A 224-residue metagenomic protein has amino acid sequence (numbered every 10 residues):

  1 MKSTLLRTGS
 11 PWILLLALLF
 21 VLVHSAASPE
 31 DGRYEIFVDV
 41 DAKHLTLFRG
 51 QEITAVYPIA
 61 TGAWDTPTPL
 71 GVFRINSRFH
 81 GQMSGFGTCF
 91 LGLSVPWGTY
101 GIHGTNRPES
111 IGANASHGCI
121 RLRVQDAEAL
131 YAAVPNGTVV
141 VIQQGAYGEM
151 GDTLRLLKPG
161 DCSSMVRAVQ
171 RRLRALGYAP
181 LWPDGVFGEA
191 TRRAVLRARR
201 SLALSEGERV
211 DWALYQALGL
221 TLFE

Functional and structural regions predicted by a protein language model:
S3-I13: Bacterial N-terminal signal peptides that target proteins for export
P11-L22: Bacterial N-terminal signal peptides
S25-L70, N76-Q82, F86-G92, D161 (+2 more regions): Cell wall/extracellular polymer interaction/catalysis modules
D31, P67-L70, F79-L181, Q216: Exported/periplasmic cell-wall-interacting domains
V38, I59, V140-I142, V166 (+1 more regions): Hydrophobic aliphatic residue packing
K43, H117, R193: Short alpha-helical basic/polar micro-motif
R49-Q51, L154, R200: Secondary-structure transition/turn motif
P159-L220: Short acidic, glycine/serine/threonine-rich helix-capping segments at coil-helix boundaries
